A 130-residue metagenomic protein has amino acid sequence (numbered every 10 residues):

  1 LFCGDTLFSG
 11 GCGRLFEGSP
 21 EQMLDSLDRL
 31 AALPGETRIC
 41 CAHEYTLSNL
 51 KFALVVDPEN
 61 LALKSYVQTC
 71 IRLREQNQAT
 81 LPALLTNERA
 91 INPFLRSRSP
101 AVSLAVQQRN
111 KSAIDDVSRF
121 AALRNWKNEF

Functional and structural regions predicted by a protein language model:
D5, M23, H43, L85: Divalent metal-coordination and catalytic microenvironments
T6-L7, C12-G13, E44-Y45: Active-site metal-binding loops of divalent metal-dependent hydrolases
G11-T37: Active-site-adjacent loop/tail segments of enzyme domains
D28-R38, L47-F130: Accessory terminal helices/loops
